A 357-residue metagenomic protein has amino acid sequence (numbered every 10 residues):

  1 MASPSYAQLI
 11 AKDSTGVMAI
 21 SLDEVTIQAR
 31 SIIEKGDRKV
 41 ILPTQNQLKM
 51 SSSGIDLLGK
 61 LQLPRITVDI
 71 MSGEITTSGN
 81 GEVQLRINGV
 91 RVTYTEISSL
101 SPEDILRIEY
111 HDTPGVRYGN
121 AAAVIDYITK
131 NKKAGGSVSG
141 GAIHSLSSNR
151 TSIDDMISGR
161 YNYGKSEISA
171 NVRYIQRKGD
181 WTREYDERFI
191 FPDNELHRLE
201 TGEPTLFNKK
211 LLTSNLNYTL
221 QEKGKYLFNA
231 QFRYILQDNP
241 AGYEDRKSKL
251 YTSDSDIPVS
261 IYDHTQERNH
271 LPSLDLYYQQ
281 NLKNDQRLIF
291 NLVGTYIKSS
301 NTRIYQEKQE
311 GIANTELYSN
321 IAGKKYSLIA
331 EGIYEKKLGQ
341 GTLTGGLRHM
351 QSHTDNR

Functional and structural regions predicted by a protein language model:
L9-Q47, M71-S72, A121, I128: Short, acidic, small-residue-rich periplasmic hinge/interaction motif at the N-terminus of Gram-negative outer-membrane
E24, G54-G59, G73-I75, T95 (+2 more regions): N-terminal periplasmic accessory domains that precede and gate Gram-negative outer-membrane beta-barrel machines
I55-V90: Extracytoplasmic beta-strand/coil segments of soluble accessory domains associated with Gram-negative outer-membrane
N88-G115: Short acidic/polar hinge/loop motifs at secondary-structure boundaries that mediate gating or recognition
A142-S145, R198-P204, D256-H264, A313-N320 (+1 more regions): Extracellular loop and loop/strand-boundary signature of outer-membrane beta-barrel proteins
R150-T182, N194-G242, H270-D275, K283: Transmembrane beta-barrel wall of Gram-negative outer-membrane proteins
W181-E195, A241-I257, S300-G311, D355-R357: Outer-membrane beta-barrel translocator domains and adjoining extracellular loop/strand segments of Gram-negative
L211-N239, Y262-R357: Face-selective signature of the C-terminal outer-membrane beta-barrel domain
